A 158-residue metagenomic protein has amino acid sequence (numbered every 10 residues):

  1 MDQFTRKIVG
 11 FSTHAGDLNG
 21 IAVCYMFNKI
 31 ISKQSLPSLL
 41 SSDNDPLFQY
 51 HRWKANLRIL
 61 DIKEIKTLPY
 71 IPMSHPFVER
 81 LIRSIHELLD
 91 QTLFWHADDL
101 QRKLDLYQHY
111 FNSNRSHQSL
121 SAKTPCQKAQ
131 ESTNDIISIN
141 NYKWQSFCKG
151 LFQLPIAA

Functional and structural regions predicted by a protein language model:
D2-Q3: Short, acidic, Ser/Thr-enriched surface-loop or helix-capping motifs
R6-K7: Residue-level signal for well-ordered, solvent-exposed loop/turn and beta-edge residues enriched in charged/polar side
F11-Q34: Active-site beta-loop-alpha junctions of metal-dependent nucleic acid enzymes, especially the RNase H-like/DDE
S12, L39-D43: Short catalytic-loop micro-motif centered on adjacent basic/acidic residues
N19, Y70, T124: Residue-level "edge-of-site" marker
S35-L36, D61: Short loop/turn motifs at secondary-structure junctions
S42-N44, F48-L57, E64-E87, D98 (+1 more regions): RNase H-like two-metal-ion nuclease catalytic core shared by retroviral integrases and related mobile-element nucleases
R58-I62, R83-A158: C-terminal domain-tail junction helix/linker
